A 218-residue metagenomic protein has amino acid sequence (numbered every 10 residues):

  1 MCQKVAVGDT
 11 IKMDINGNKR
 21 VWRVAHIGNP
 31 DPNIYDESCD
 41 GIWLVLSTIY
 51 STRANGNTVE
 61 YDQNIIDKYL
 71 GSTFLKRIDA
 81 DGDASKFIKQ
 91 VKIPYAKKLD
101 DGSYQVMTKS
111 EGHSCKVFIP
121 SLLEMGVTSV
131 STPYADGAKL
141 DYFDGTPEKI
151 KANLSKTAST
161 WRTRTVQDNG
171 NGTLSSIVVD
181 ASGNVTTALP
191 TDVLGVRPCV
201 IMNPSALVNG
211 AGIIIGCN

Functional and structural regions predicted by a protein language model:
M1-N218: Collagenous Gly-X-Y triple-helix signature in extracellular proteins
